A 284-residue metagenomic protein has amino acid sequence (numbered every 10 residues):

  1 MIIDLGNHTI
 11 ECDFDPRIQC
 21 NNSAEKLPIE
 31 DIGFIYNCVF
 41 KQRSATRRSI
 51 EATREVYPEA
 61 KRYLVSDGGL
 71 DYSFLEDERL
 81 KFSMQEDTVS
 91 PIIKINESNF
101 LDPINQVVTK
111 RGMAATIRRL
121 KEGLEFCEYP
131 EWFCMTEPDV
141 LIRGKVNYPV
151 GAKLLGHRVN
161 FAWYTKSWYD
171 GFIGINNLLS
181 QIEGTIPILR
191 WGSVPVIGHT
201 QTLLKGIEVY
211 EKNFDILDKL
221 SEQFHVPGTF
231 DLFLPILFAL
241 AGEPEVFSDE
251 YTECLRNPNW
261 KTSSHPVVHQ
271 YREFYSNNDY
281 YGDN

Functional and structural regions predicted by a protein language model:
M1-P28: Juxtamembrane luminal stem/stalk of type II transmembrane Golgi/ER carbohydrate-processing enzymes
I32, V56-L64: Short loop->beta transition adjacent to catalytic acidic/histidine clusters or analogous donor-positioning motifs
I32-K41: A conserved hydrophobic helix/loop-capping motif in glycosyltransferases and polysaccharide synthases
Q42-V56: Short, well-formed alpha-helical segments that are part of the catalytic scaffolds of diverse glycosyltransferases
V65-Y129: Active-site-proximal specificity loops/subdomain of glycosyltransferases
P130-L141: Short beta-strand-to-loop acidic/aromatic patch adjacent to the donor-nucleotide binding site
I142, I182-N284: Catalytic core and acceptor-binding pocket of nucleotide-sugar-dependent glycosyltransferases
I142-F172: Conserved donor-nucleotide/metal-binding helix-loop-beta segment in metal-dependent transferases, i.e., the alpha-helix
